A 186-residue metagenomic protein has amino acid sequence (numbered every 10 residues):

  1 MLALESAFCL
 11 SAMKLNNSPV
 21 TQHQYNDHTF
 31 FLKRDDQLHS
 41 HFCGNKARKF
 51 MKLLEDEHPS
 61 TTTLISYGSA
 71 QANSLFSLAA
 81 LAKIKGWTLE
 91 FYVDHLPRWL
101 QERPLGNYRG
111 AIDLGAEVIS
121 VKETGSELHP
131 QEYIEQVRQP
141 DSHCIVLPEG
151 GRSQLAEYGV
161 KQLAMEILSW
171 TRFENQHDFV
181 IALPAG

Functional and structural regions predicted by a protein language model:
L2-A185: PLP-dependent amino-acid enzyme catalytic core
